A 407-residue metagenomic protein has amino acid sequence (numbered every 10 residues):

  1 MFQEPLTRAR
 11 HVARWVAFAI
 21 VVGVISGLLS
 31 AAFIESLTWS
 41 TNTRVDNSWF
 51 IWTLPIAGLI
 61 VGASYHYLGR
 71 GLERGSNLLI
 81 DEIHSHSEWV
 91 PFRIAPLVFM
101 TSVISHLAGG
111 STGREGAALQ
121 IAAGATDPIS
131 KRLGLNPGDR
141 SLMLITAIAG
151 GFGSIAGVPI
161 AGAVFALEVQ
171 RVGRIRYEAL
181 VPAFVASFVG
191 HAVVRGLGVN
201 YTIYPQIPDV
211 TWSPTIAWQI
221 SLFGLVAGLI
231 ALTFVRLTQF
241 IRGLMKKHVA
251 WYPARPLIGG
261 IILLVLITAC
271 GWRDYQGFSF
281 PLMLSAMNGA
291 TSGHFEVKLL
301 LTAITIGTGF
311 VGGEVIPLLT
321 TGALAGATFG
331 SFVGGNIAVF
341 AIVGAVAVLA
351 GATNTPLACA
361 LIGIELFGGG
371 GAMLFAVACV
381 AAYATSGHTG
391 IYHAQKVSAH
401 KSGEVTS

Functional and structural regions predicted by a protein language model:
M1-S407: Alpha-helical transmembrane segments and immediately membrane-proximal extracytoplasmic
